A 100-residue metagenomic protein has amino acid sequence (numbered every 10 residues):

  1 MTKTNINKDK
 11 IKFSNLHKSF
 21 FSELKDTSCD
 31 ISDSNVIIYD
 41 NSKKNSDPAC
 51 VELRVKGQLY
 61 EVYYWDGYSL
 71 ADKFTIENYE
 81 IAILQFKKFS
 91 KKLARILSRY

Functional and structural regions predicted by a protein language model:
M1-N45, S69, R99-Y100: Negatively charged, low-complexity tracts enriched in Asp/Glu with abundant Ser/Thr
S28-D30, N35-I38, E52-R54, L59-E61 (+1 more regions): Ser/Thr- (and often Asn-) enriched beta-sheet segments in non-cytosolic proteins
N45-A71: Short aromatic-glycine-(Arg/Gly/Cys) micro-motifs in beta-strand/loop hairpins
G67-I81: A short, exposed loop/beta-hairpin motif centered on an aromatic-Gly-Thr core
A82, F86-S90: Short amphipathic C-terminal alpha-helix that caps PH/PH-like domains
K92-Y100: Short, Lys/Arg-rich amphipathic alpha-helical interaction segments that bind nucleic acids or acidic protein surfaces
